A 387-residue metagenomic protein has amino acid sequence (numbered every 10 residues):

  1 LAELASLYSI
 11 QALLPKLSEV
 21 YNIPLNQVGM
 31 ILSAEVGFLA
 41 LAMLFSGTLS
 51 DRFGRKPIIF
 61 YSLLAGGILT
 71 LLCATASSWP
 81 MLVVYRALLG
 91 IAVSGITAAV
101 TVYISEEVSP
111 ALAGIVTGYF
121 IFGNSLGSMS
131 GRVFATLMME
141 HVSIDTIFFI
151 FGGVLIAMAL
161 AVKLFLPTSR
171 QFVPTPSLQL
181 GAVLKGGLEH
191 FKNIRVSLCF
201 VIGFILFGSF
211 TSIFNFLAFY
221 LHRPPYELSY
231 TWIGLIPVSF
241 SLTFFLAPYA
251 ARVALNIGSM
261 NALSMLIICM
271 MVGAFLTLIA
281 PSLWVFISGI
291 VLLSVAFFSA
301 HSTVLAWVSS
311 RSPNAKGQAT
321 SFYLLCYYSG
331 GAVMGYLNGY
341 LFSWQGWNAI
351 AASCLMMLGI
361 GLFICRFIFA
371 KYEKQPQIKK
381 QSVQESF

Functional and structural regions predicted by a protein language model:
N22, G54, T75-M81, S109 (+1 more regions): Helix-breaking motifs and short loop linkers at transmembrane-helix boundaries and internal kinks in secondary membrane
L41-S77: Conserved MFS/SLC helix-loop-helix module at the cytosolic interface between two early adjacent transmembrane helices
I58-L71, N261-L276, L355: Structural signature of the two symmetry-related core transmembrane helices
A65, L69, P80-L88, W284-L292: Paired small-residue
Y85-G123: Cytoplasmic helix-loop-helix junction between adjacent transmembrane helices in 12-TM secondary transporters
P110, Y119-L166: Helix-loop-helix hairpin linking two adjacent transmembrane segments in secondary transporters
P167-C199: Juxtamembrane intracellular "pre-TM" segments in multi-pass secondary transporters
M260-V304: C-terminal transmembrane helical hairpin of 12-TM major facilitator-type secondary transporters
